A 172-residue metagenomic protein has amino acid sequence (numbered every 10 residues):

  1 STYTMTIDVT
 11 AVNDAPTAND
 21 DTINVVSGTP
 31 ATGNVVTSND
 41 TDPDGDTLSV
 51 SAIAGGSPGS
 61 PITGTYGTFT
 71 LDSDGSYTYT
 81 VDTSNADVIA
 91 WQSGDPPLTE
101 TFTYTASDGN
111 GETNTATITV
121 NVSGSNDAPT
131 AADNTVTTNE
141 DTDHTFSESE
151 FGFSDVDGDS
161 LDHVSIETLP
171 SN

Functional and structural regions predicted by a protein language model:
S1-A11, G59-A128, T137-S165, L169-N172: Acidic, turn/loop-rich segments in luminal/extracellular domains of secretory-pathway and cell-surface proteins
A11, A15-A18, V50, A116 (+1 more regions): Long alpha-helical scaffolds
P16-T29, A54-S57, P129-T142: Short, solvent-exposed loop/edge segments of extracellular or virion-exposed proteins
N19, N39-D40: Short, structured coil/turn linkers that connect adjacent secondary-structure elements
P30-T37, H144-E150: A short beta-strand segment in extracellular, disulfide-stabilized domains
D42-L48: Short, tryptophan-glycine- and acidic/Ser/Thr-enriched carbohydrate-recognition patches
S49-I62: Flexible "stalk/tail and boundary" regions
